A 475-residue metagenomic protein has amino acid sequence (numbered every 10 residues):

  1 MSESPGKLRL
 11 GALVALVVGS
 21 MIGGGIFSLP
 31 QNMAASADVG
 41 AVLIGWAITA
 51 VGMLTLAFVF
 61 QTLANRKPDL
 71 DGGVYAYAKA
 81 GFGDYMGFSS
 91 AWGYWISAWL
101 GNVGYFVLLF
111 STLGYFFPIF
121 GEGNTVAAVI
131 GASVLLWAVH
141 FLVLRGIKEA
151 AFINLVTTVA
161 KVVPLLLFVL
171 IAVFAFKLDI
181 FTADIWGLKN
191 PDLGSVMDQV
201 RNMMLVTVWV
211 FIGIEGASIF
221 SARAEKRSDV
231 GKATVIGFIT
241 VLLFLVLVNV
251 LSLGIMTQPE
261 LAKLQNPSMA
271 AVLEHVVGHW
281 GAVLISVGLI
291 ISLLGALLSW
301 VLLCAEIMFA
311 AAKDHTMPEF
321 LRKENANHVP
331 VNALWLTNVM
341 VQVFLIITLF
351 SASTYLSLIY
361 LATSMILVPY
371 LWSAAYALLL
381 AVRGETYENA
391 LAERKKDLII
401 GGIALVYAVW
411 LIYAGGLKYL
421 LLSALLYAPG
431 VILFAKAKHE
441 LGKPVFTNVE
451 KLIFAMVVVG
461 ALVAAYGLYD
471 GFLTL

Functional and structural regions predicted by a protein language model:
M1-Q31, A35-S36, G40-L43, M53-Q61 (+4 more regions): Membrane-interface "cap" regions at the ends of multi-pass membrane proteins
E3-G6, L43, F120-A127, V159-S286 (+1 more regions): Helix-loop-helix junctions that connect adjacent transmembrane segments in multi-pass membrane transporters
P5, R9-L10, V129-S133, E225-R227 (+5 more regions): Loop-to-transmembrane helix boundary motifs in multi-pass membrane proteins
A12, A47-I48, F116-K148, L165-V169 (+4 more regions): Transmembrane alpha-helical segments of multi-pass small-molecule transport proteins
A34-A35, G45, L54-L144, E149 (+3 more regions): Hydrophobic transmembrane alpha-helices that form the core helical bundles of multi-pass secondary transporters
Y75-A78, G83, Y115-F120, N190 (+3 more regions): TM-loop-TM module centered on a large, flexible mid-protein loop between adjacent transmembrane helices in multi-pass
L113, A127-I180, T234-F238, T363-V368 (+2 more regions): Membrane-interface loop-to-helix entry segments
E324-N325, Y370-V459: C-terminal membrane-solvent junction of multi-pass transporters and transport-like membrane proteins
